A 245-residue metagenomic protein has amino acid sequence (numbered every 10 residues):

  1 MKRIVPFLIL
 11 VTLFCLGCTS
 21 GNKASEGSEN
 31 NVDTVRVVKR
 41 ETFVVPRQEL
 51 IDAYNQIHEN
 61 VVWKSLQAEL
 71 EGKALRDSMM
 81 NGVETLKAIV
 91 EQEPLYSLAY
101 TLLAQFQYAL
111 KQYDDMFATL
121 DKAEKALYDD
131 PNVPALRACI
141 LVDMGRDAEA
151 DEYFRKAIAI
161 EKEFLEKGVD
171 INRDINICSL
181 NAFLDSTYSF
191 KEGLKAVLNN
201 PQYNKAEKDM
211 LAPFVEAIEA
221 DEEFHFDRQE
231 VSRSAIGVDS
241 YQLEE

Functional and structural regions predicted by a protein language model:
C18-T85: N-terminal leader/linker segments that initiate helical-solenoid repeat arrays
Q105, C139, C178-L180: Residue-level recognition of tetratricopeptide repeat
A109, D143-M144, F183: Register position in tetratricopeptide repeats
D185-E245: Terminal, low-structured helical/coil segments at or just beyond the last alpha-helical repeat
